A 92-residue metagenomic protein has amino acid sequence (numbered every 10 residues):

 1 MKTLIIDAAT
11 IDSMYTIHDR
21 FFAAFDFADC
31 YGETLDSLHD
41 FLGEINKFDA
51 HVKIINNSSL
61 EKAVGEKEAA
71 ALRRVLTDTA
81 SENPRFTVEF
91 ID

Functional and structural regions predicted by a protein language model:
M1-D92: Positively charged, polar, low-complexity stretches
